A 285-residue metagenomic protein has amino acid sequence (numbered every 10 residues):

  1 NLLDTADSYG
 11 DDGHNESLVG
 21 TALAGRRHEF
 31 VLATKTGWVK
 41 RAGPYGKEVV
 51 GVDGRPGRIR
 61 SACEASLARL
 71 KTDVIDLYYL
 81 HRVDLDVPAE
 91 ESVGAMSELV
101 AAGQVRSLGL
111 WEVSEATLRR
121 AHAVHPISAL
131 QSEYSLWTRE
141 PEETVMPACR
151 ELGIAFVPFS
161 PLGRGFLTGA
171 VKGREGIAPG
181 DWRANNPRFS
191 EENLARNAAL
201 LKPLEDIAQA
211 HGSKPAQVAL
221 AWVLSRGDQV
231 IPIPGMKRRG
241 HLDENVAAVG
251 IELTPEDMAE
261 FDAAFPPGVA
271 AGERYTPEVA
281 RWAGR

Functional and structural regions predicted by a protein language model:
N1-T34: N-terminal binding-site loop/beta-alpha segment at the start of enzyme catalytic domains that lines or forms
L3, I75, L108: Glycine-centered flexible beta-alpha turn that most often forms the glycine-rich phosphate-binding loop
S8, V83-A264, G268, E278-R285: Beta/alpha (TIM)-barrel catalytic core signal, keyed to glycine-rich beta->alpha loops juxtaposed to Asp/Glu that bind
G20-V31, L67-K71, V100, A121-H125: Acidic (Asp/Glu)-rich catalytic clusters
A33-V50, V74, Y79: N-terminal small/glycine-rich loop or linker at the start of catalytic domains across soluble metabolic enzymes
Y45-R60, D86: Active-site mouth loops of central-metabolism enzymes
G54-L70, S114-R120: Short, acidic/polar
L67-L85: Active-site groove signature of glycoside hydrolases
